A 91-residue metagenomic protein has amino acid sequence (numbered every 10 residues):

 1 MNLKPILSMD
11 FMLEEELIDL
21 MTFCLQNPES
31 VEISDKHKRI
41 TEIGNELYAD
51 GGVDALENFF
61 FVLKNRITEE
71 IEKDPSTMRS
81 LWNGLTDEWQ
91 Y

Functional and structural regions predicted by a protein language model:
L3, L7-M12, I67, S76: Generic alpha-helical structural signal
L3-I6, T22-S34, G51-V53: Charged, low-complexity interaction regions
I6, Y48, A55-L56, E88-Y91: Intrinsically disordered, low-complexity, compositionally biased regions/tails
I6-M21, I33-R39: Short amphipathic alpha-helical heptad-repeat segments
E15, N27, L63-N65: Prokaryotic Sec-type signal peptides and long signal-anchor helices with extended Leu/Ile/Val-rich h-regions
D19, Q26, I67-E69: N-terminal processing/targeting junctions
E32-I71: Short, charge-rich amphipathic interface segments used for partner binding and complex assembly
F60-Y91: Amphipathic alpha-helical binding modules
